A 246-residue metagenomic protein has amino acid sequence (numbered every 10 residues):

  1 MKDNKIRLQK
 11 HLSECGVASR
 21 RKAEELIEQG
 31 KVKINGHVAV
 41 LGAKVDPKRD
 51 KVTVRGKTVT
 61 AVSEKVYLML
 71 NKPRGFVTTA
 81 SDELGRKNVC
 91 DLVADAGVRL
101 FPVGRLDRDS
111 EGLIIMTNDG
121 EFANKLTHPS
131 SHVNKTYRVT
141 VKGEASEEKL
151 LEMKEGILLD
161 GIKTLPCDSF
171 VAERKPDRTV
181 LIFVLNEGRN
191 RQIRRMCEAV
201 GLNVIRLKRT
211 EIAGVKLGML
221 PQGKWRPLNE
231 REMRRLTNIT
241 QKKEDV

Functional and structural regions predicted by a protein language model:
M1-V246: Basic, flexible Lys/Arg- and Gly-enriched helix-loop patches that mediate nucleic-acid binding at interfaces with rRNA
